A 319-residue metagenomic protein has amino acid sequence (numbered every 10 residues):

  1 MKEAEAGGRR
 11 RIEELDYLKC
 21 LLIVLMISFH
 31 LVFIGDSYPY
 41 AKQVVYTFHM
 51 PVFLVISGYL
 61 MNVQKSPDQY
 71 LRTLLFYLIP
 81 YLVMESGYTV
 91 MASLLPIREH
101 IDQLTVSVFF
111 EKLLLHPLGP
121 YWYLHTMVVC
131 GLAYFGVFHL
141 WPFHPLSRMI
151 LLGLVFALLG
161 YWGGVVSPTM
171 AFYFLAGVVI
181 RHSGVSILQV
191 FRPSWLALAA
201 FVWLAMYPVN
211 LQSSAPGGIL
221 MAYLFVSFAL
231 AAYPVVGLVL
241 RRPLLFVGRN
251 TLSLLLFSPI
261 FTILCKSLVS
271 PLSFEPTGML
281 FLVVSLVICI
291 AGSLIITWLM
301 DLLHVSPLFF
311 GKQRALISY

Functional and structural regions predicted by a protein language model:
M1-Y319: Alpha-helical transmembrane segments and their immediate juxtamembrane cytosolic regions
